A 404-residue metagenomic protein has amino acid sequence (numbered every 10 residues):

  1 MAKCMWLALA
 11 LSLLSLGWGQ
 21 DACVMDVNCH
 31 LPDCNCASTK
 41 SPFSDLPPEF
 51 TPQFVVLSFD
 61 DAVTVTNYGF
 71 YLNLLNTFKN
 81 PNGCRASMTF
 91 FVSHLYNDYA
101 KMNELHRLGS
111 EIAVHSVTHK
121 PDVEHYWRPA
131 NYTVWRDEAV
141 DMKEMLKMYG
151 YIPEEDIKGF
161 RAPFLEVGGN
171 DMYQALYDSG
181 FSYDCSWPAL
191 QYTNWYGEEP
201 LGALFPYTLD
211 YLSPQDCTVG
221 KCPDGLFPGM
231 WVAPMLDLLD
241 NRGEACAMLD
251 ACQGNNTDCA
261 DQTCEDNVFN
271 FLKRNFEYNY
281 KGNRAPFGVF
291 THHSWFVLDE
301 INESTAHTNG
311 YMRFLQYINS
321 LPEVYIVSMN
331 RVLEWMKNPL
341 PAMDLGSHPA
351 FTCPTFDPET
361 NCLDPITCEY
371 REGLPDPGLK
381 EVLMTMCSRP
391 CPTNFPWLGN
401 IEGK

Functional and structural regions predicted by a protein language model:
K3-G19: Cleavable N-terminal signal peptides of Sec/SRP-targeted secreted and luminal proteins
Q20-A113, T118-D122, Y132, K143-G150 (+12 more regions): Active-site beta->alpha N-cap acidic-glycine motif
V123-E138: Glycine-rich phosphate-binding "P-loop"
W127-N131, E198-T208, P341-M343: Short low-complexity, flexible loop/linker segments enriched in glycine and/or proline with clustered acidic
A203-N279, G288: Aromatic-lined glycan-binding groove of carbohydrate-active enzymes
L204-S213, G229, D364-C391: Low-complexity, serine/threonine/proline-enriched polar segments
M329-P354, P365-C368, E372: C-terminal regions of proteins
